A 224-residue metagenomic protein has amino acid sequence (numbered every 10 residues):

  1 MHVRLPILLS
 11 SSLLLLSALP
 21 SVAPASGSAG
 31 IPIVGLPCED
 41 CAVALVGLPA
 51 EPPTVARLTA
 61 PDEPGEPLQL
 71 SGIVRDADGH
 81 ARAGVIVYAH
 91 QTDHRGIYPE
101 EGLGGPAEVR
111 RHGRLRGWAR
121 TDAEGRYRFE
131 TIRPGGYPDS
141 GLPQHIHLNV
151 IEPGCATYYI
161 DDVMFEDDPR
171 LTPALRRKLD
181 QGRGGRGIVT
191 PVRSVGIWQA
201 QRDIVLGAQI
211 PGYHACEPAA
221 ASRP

Functional and structural regions predicted by a protein language model:
M1-L5: Positively charged n-region of N-terminal signal peptides that target proteins for export
P6-S21: Bacterial N-terminal signal peptides
S26-G187, V195-P224: Beta-strand-dominated extracellular/periplasmic modules and repeats in secreted or surface-exposed proteins
